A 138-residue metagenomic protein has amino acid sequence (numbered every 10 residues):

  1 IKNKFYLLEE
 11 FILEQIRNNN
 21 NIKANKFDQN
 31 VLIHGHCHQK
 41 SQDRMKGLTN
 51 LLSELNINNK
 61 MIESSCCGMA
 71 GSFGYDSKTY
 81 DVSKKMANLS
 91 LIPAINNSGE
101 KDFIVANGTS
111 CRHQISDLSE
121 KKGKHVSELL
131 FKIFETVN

Functional and structural regions predicted by a protein language model:
I1-N138: Iron-sulfur cluster-binding electron-transfer modules in prokaryotic oxidoreductases
